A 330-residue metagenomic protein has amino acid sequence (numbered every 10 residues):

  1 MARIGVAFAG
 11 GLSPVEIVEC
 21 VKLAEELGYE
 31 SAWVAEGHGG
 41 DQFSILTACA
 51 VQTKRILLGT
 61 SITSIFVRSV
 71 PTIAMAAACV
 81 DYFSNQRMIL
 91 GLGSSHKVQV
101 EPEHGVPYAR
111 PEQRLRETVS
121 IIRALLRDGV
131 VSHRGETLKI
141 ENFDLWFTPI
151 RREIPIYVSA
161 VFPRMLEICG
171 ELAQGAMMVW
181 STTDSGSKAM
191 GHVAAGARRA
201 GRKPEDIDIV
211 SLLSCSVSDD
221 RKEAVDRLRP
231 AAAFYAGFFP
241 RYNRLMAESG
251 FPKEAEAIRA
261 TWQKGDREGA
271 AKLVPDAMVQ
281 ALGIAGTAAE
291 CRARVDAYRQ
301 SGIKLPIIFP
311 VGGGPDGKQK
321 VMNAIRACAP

Functional and structural regions predicted by a protein language model:
M1-P330: Active-site-adjacent structural elements that line small-molecule/cofactor binding pockets in enzymes
